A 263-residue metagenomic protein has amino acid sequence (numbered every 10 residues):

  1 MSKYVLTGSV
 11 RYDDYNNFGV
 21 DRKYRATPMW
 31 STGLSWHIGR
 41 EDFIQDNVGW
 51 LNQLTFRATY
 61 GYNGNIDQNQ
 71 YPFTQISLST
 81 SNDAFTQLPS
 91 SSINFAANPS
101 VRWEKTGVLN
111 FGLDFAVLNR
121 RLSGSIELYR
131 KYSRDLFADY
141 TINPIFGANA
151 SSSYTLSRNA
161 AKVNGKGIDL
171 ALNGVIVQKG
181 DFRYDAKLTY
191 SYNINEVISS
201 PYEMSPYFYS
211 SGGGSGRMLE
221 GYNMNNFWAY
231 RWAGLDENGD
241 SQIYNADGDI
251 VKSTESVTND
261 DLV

Functional and structural regions predicted by a protein language model:
M1-M224: Extracellular/periplasmic, surface-exposed regions of secreted and cell-surface proteins
T80-N94, G213-V263: Flexible glycine-rich, low-complexity coil/linker segments exposed to the extracellular/periplasmic environment
